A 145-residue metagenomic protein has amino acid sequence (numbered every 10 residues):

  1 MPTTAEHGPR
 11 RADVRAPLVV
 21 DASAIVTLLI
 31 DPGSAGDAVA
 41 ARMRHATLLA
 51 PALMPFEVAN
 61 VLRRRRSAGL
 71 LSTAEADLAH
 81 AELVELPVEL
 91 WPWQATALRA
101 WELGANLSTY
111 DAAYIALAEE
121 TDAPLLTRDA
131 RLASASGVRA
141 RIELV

Functional and structural regions predicted by a protein language model:
M1-L53, R65-A74, A130: Short, well-structured N-terminal submotif of metal-dependent ribonuclease cores
P2, E6, R10, L86-R128: Active-site neighborhoods of divalent-metal-dependent phosphate/nucleic-acid chemistry enzymes
A22-I25, G36, P55, A59 (+3 more regions): A general structural signal for well-ordered alpha-helical segments in protein cores
T27-L29, V61, A135-S136: Residues that scaffold the ATP/ADP-binding catalytic core of kinase and kinase-like folds
A59-P87, W101: Active-site-proximal, substrate-binding regions of enzyme catalytic domains and RNA-binding/basic surfaces
R66, A135, E143: Histidine/lysine/aspartate-rich catalytic loop segments that bind and position anionic ligands
T121-D122, A130-R131, R139-V145: C-terminal binding/interaction regions
